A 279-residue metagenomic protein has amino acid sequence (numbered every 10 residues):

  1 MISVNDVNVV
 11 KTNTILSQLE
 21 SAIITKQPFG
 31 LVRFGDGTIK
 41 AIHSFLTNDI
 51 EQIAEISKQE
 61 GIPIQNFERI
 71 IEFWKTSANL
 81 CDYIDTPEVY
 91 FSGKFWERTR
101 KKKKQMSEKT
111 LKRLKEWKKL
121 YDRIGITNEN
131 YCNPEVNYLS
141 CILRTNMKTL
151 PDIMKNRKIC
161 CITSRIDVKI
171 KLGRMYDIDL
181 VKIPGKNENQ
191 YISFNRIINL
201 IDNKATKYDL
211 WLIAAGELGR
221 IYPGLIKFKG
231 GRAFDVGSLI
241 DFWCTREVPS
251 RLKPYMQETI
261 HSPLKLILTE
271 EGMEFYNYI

Functional and structural regions predicted by a protein language model:
M1-M175: Electropositive, gly/pro-rich neighborhoods at or near active sites that engage anionic ligands
T14-Q18, N66-F73, S193-N203, Y208 (+1 more regions): A short, acidic, amphipathic alpha-helical segment used as a generic capping/interface helix at domain edges
V32, V181-I183, V236: Hydrophobic residues at beta-strand termini and immediately following loops that shape nucleotide-binding pockets
E55-Q59, T110, G185-N187, K204-T206 (+2 more regions): Glycine-rich loops and low-complexity Gly/Arg-rich segments that provide flexible linkers or classic glycine-based
L114, K158-Y208, K229: Conserved nucleotide-cofactor-binding alpha/beta core module
T163, D209-L218, D235-G237: Glycine-rich anion-binding loop/nest that anchors nucleotide
G185, L218-I279: C-terminal functional extensions of proteins
